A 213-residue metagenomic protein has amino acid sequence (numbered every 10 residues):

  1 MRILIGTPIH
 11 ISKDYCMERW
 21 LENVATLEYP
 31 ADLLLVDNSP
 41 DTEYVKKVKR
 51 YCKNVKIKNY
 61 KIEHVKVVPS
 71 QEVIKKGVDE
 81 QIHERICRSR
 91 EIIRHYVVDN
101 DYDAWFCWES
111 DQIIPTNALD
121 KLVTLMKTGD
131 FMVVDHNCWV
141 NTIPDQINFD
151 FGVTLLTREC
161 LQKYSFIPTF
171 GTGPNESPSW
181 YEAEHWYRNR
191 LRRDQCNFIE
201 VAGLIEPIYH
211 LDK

Functional and structural regions predicted by a protein language model:
R2-L4, D32: Cell-envelope/extracellular polymer assembly enzymes that use nucleotide-activated donors
S12-T26: Short, well-formed alpha-helical segments that are part of the catalytic scaffolds of diverse glycosyltransferases
C16, T42-Y51: Acidic helix N-cap motif at the loop->helix transition within catalytic regions of sugar-transfer enzymes
E22-A31, P40: Short, acidic, metal-binding catalytic loop of nucleotide-sugar glycosyltransferases
K47, Y51-D101: Active-site-proximal specificity loops/subdomain of glycosyltransferases
Y102-I113: Short beta-strand-to-loop acidic/aromatic patch adjacent to the donor-nucleotide binding site
Q112-N175: Conserved catalytic core of nucleotide-sugar-dependent glycosyltransferases
R158-E159, I167-K213: C-terminal catalytic/acceptor-binding lobe
